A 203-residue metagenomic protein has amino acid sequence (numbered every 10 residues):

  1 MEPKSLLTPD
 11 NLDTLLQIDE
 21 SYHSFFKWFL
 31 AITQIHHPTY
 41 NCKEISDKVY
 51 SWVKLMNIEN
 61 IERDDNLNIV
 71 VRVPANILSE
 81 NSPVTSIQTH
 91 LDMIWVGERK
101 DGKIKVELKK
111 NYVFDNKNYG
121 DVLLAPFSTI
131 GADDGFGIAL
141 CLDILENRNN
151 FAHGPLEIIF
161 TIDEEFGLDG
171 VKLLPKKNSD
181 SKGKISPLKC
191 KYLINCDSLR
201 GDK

Functional and structural regions predicted by a protein language model:
M1-E2, L199: Disordered, low-complexity tails and leader-like regions
P3-D121: Acidic/His- and Gly-rich active-site-bordering loop/insert found across diverse amide/peptide-bond hydrolases
L124, S128-K203: Acidic/histidine-rich catalytic neighborhood of metal-dependent amide-processing enzymes
